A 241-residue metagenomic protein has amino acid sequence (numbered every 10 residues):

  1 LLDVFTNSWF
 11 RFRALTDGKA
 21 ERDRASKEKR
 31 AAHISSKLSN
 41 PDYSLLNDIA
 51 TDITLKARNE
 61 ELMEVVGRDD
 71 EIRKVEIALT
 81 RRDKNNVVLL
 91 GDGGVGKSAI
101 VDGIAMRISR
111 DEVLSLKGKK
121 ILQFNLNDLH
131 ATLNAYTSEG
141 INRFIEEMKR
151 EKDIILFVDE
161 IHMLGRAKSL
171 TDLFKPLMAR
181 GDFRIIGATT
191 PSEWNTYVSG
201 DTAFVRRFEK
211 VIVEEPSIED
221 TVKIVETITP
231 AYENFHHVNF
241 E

Functional and structural regions predicted by a protein language model:
L1-H130, T137-E151, I155-M163, A167 (+5 more regions): Histone-fold recognition with a strong bias for associated Lys/Arg-rich disordered tails
S98, T189, T221: Ser/Thr-centric signal marking residues that sit in or immediately flank functional binding/regulatory motifs
L114-L116, T196-S199, V205, K210-E241: Conserved C-terminal "switch" segment of AAA+ ATPases
A131-T132, P216: Structural beta->alpha junctions
L177: Conserved helix-to-beta-strand junction in the class I
T189-S192, S217: Short glycine-enriched loops at secondary-structure junctions
